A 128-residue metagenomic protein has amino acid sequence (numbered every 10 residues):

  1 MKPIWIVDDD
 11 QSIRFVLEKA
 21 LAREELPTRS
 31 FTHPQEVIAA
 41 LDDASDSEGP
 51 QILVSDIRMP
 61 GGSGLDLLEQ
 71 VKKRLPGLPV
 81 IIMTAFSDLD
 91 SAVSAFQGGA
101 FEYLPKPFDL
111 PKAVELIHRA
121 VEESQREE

Functional and structural regions predicted by a protein language model:
K2, Q11-R29: Two-component/phosphorelay signaling modules centered on CheY-like receiver
R14, P60, T84, D88: The feature encodes the CheY-like receiver
E25-A40: Short hydrophobic/Thr-rich beta-strand motif most characteristic of the beta2 strand and flanking loop of CheY-like
T32-H33, S63-D66: Acidic catalytic/metal-coordinating carboxylates
A39, L65-P76, S94: Short amphipathic alpha-helix used as the core "switch/output" element in two-component signaling
D46-V54: Active-site beta3 strand of CheY-like receiver
D90, L104, F108-I117: C-terminal output helix
